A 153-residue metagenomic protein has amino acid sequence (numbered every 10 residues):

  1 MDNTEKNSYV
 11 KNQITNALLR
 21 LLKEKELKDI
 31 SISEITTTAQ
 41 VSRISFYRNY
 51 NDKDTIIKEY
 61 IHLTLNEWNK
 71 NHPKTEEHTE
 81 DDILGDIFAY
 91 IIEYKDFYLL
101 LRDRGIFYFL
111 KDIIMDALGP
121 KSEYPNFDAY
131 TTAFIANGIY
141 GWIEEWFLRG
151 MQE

Functional and structural regions predicted by a protein language model:
M1-N7: N-terminal intrinsically disordered/low-complexity leader segments
N3, E76-E80, D103, Y124-D128 (+1 more regions): Residue-level recognition of alpha-helical structural elements
S8, L22-E26, T38, P120-S122 (+3 more regions): Cytosolic nucleotide-binding catalytic cores of signal-transduction proteins
S8-L19, K23, K28-I32, T37-Q40 (+3 more regions): An amphipathic alpha-helix adjacent to DNA-recognition modules
E59, Y108, Y130, Q152-E153: Short, solvent-exposed positions on alpha-helices
G85-D86, R102-Y140: Amphipathic alpha-helical packing segments from all-alpha helical-bundle domains
F97: Basic K/R-rich, polyanion-interacting modules in nucleoproteins and related proteins
